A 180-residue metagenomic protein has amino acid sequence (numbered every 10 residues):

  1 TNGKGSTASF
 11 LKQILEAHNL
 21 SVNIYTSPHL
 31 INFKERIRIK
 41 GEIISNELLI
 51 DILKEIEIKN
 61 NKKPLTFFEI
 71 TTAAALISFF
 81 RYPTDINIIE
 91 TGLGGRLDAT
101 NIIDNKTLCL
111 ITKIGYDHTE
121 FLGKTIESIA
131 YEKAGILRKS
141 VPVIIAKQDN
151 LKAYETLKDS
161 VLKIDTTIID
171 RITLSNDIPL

Functional and structural regions predicted by a protein language model:
K4, I31-N32, R96-D98, L151-K152 (+1 more regions): Short, active-site-adjacent cap segments at secondary-structure transitions
S6-L11: Hydrophobic positions on the alpha1 helix immediately C-terminal to the Walker A/P-loop
A17-D104, Y116, E120-L122, S128: ATP-dependent carboxylate-amine ligase catalytic core
P83-T91, K106-L180: Acidic, Mg2+-coordinating active-site environments of NTP-dependent enzymes
